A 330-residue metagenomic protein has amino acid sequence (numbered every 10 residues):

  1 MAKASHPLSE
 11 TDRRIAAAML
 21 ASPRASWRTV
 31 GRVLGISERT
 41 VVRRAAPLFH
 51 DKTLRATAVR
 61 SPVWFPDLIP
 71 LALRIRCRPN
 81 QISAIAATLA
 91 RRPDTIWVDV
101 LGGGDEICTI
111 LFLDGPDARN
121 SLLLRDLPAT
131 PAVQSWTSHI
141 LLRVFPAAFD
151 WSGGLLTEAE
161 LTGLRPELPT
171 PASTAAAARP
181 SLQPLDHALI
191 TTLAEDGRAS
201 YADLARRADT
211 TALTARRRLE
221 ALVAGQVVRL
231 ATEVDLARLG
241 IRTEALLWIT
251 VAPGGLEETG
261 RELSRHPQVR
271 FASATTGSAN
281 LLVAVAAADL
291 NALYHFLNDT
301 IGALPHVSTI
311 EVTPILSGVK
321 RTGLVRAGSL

Functional and structural regions predicted by a protein language model:
M1-L330: A compositional/biophysical signature of low hydrophobicity enriched in polar/charged and small residues
